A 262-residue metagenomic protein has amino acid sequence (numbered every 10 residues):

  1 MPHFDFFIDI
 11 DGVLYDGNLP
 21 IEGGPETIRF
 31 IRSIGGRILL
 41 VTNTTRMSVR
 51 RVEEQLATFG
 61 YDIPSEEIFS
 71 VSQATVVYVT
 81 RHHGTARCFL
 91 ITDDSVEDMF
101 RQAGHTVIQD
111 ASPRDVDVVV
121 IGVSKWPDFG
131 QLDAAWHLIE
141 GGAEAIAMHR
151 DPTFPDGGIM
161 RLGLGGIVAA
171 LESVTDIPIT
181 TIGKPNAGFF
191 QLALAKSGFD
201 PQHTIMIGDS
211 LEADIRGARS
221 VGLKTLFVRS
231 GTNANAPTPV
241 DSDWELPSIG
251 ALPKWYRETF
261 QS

Functional and structural regions predicted by a protein language model:
M1-G36, T45-F69, V76-S262: Asp-based, Mg2+/Mn2+-dependent phosphohydrolase catalytic module
